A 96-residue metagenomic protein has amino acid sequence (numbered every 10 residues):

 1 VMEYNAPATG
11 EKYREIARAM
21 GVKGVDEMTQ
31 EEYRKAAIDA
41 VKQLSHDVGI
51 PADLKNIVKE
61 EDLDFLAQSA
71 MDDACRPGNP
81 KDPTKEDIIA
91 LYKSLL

Functional and structural regions predicted by a protein language model:
P7-L96: C-terminal charged capping/lid subdomain of soluble metabolic enzymes
